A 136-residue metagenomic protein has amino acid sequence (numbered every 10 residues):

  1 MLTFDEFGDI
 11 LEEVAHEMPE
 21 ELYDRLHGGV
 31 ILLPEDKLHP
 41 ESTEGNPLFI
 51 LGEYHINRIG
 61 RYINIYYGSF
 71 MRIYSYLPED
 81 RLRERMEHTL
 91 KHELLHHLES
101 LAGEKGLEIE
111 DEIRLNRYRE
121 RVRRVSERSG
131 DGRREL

Functional and structural regions predicted by a protein language model:
M1-R85, S100-L136: Metalloprotease/metallohydrolase-associated module, dominated by Zn2+-dependent proteases
H88-L101: Active-site recognition of the HExxH zinc-binding catalytic motif
